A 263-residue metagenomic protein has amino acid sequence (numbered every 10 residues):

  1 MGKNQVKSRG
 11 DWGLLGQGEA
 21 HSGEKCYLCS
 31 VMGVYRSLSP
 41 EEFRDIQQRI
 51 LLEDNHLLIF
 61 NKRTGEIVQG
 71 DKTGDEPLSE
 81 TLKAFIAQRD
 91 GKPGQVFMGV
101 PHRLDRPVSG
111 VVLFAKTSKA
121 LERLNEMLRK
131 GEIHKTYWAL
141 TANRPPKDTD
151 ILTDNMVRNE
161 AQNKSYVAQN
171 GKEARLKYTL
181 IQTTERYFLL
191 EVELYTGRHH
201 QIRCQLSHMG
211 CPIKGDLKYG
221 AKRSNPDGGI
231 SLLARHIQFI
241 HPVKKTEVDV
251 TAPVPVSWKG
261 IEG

Functional and structural regions predicted by a protein language model:
G2-W12, E24-G263: RNA pseudouridine synthases
Q17-A20: Cationic, amphipathic, low-complexity segments that mediate targeting or membrane/lipid association
